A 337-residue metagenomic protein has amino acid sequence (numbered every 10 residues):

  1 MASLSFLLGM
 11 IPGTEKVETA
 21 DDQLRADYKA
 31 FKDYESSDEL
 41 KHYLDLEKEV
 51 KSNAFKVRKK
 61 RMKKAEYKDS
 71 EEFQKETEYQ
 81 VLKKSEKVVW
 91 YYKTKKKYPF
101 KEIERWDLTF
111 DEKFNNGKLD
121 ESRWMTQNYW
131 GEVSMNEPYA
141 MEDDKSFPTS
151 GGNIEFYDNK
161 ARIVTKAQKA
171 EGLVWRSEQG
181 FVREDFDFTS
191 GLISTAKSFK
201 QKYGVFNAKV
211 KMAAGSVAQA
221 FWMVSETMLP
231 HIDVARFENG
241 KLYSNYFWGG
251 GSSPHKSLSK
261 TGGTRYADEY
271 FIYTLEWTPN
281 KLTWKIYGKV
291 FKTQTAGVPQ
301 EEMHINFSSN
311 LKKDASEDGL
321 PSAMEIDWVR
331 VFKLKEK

Functional and structural regions predicted by a protein language model:
M1-F6: Classical Sec-dependent N-terminal signal peptides that target proteins to the secretory pathway
L8-K96: Repetitive, compositionally biased segments used for assembly/scaffolding
Y34, K59-R61, Y67-D69, F73-K75 (+1 more regions): GH16 jelly-roll
